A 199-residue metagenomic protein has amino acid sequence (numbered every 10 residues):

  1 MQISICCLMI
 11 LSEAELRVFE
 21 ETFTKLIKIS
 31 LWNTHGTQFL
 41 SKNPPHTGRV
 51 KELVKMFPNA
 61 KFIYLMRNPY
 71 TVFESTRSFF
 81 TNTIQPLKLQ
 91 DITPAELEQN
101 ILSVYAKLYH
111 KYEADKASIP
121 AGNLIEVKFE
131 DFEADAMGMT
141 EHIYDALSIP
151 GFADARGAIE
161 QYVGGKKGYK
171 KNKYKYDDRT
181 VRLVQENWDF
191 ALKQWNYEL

Functional and structural regions predicted by a protein language model:
Q2-E20, I27, L31, Q38 (+1 more regions): PAPS-dependent sulfotransferases, especially Golgi type II membrane carbohydrate sulfotransferases
E21, S41-T47: Adenylate-forming
W32-T34, N59: Secondary-structure boundary elements
K42-N43, L53-S78: Conserved phosphate-donor/acceptor-positioning beta-strand/loop module used by diverse small-molecule
P45-H46, Y70, D131-F132: Short, glycine-/Ser/Thr-/acidic-enriched flexible segments
T47-K51, A136: Short, well-ordered alpha-helical microsegments
V50-V54, V181: Short amphipathic alpha-helical segments and helix-helix/interface helices
